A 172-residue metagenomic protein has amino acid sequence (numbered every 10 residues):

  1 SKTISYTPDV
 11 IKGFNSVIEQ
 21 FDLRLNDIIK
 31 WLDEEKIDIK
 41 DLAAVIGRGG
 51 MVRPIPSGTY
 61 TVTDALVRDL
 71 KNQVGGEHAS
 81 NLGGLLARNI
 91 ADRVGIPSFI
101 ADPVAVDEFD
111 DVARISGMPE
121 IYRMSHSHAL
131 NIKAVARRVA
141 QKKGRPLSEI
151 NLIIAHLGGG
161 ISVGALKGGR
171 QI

Functional and structural regions predicted by a protein language model:
S1-E19: Short glycine-rich, Thr/Ser-proximal phosphate-binding strand/loop in the N-terminal lobe of ATP-dependent enzymes
S1-K2, N151-I172: Gly/Thr-rich phosphate-binding beta-strand-loop-beta motif of the actin/hexokinase/Hsp70
L23-E35, V135-R138: Short, well-ordered amphipathic alpha-helical segments that serve as non-catalytic structural scaffolds within diverse
L32-A79, A105-S116: Short beta-strand-loop/turn "lid" adjacent to the catalytic site in phosphate-handling enzymes
A44-G47, P97-P103, S148, I153-A155 (+1 more regions): General beta-strand structural signal in soluble alpha/beta enzymes
H78-N89, D110-G117, I121-R123, S127-L152: Conserved phosphate-binding catalytic cores of ATP/NTP-utilizing and phosphoryl-transfer enzymes
L85-F99: A structural motif corresponding to the C-terminal end of an alpha-helix and its immediate exit/capping segment
P103-E108, G158-G160: Short acidic/polar capping segments at secondary-structure boundaries
